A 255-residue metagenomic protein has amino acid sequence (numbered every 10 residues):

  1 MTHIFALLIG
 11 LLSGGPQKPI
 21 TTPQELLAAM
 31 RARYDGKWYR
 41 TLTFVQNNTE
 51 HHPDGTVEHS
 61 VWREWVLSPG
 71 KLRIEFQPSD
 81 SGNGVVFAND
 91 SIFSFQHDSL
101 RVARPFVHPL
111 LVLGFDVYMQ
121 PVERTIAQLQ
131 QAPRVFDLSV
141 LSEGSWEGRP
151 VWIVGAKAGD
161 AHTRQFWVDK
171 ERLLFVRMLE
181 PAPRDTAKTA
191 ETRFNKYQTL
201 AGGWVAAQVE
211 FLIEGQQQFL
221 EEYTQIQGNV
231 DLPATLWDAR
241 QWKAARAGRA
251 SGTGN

Functional and structural regions predicted by a protein language model:
H3-T21: Bacterial Sec-dependent signal peptides at the C-terminal "C-region" and cleavage site
S13-G14, S81, E143-W242: Gly/Pro-enriched, hydrophobic low-complexity segments that function as extracytoplasmic propeptides/linkers
P16-I20, E50-H51, G55-E58, Q77-G82 (+5 more regions): Peripheral terminal and inter-domain segments
K18-A28, W38, S91-H162, A182-D185 (+1 more regions): Flexible, processing/modification-adjacent segments and terminal tails in exported/periplasmic/extracellular proteins
K18-R101, D137-S139: N-terminal mature ectodomain segment of secretory-pathway/periplasmic proteins
T41-T43, V135, E191, L220: A residue-level signal for beta-strand positions that form part of recognition/binding surfaces within mature
H59-W62, G84-N89, R101-L111, V168 (+2 more regions): Short amphipathic beta-strand/extended segments with alternating polar/hydrophobic composition
S68-I74, S94-F95, V112-V117, V176 (+2 more regions): Short, surface-exposed linear segments at secondary-structure transitions and domain or protein termini
